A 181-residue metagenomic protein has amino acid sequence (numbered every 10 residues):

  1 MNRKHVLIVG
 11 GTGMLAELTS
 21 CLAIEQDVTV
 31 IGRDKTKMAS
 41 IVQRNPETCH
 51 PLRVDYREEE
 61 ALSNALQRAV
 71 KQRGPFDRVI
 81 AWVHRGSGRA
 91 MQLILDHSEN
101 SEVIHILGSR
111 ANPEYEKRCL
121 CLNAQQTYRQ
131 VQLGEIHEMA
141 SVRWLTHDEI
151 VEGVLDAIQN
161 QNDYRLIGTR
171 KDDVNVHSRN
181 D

Functional and structural regions predicted by a protein language model:
M1-V28: Canonical Rossmann dinucleotide-binding motif of NAD(H)/NADP(H)-dependent dehydrogenases/reductases, specifically
L7, D27-T29, H50, I104 (+1 more regions): A structural signal for isolated positions on well-ordered beta-strands in alpha/beta enzyme cores
V9-T12, I31-D34, D55-Y56, I80-G86 (+2 more regions): Structural motif
E25-S40: Conserved glycine-rich Rossmann-like NAD(P)H-binding loop of the short-chain dehydrogenase/reductase
M38-I41, P113-K117, M139-R143: Short, charged, surface-exposed secondary-structure boundary motifs
R44-L62, H84: Rossmann-fold cofactor-recognition segment
E60, A65-T127, Q132-G134: Rossmann-like short-chain dehydrogenase/reductase
M139-H177: C-terminal helical subdomain
